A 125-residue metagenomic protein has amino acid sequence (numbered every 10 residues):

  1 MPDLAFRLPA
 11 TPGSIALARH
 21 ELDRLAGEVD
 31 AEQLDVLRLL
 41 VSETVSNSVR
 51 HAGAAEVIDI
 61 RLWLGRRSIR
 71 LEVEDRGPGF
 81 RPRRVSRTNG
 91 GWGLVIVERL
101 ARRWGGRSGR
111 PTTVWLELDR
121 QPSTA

Functional and structural regions predicted by a protein language model:
M1-A5, S48-A125: Conserved beta-strand-loop-beta-strand hairpin that lines the nucleotide-binding pocket of ATP/GTP-utilizing enzymes
M1-H20: Short beta-to-alpha transition helix within the HATPase_c
R7-T11, D30, V85-R87: Alpha-helix initiation/capping motif
T11, Q33, L37, G90-G93: The cytosolic transmitter module of two-component sensor histidine kinases
R19-S42: Conserved short strand/loop->alpha-helix "switch" segment adjacent to the catalytic nucleotide/phosphoryl-transfer site
